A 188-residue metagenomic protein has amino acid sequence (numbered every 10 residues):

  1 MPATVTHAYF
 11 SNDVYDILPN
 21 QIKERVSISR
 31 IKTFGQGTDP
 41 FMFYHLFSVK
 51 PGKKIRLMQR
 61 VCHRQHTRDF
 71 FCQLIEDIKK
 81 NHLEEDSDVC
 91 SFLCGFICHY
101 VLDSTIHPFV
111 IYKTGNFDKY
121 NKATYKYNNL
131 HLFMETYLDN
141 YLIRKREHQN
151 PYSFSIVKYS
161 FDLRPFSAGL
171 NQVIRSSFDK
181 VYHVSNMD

Functional and structural regions predicted by a protein language model:
M1-D188: N-terminal leader/auxiliary helical segments
